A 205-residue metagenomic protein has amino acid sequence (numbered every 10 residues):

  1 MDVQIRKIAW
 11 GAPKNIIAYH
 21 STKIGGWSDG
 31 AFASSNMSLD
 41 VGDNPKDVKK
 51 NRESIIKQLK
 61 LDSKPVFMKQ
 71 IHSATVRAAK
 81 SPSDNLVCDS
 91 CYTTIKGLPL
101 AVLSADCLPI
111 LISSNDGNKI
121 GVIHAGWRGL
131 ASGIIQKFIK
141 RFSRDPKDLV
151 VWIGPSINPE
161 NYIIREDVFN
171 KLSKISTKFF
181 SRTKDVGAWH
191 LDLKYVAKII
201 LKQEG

Functional and structural regions predicted by a protein language model:
M1-G205: Active-site microenvironment for binding and transforming phosphate-containing groups
